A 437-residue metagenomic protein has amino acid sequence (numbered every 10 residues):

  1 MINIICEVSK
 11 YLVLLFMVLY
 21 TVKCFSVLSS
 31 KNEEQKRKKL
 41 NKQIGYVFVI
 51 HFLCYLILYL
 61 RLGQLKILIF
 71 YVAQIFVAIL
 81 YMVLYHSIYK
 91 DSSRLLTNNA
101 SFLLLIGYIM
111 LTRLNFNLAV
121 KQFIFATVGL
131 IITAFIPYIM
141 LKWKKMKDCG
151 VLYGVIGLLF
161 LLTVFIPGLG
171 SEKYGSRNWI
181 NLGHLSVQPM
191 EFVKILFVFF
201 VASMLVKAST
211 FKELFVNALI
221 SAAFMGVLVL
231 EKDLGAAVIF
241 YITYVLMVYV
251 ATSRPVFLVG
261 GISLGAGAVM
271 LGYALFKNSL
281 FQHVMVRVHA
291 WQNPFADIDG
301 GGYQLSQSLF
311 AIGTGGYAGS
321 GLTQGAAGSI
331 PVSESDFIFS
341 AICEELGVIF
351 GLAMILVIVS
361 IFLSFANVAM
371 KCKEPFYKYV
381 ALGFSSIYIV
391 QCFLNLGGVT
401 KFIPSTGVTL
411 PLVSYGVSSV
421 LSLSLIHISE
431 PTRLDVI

Functional and structural regions predicted by a protein language model:
M1-F16: Hydrophobic transmembrane alpha-helical segments in integral membrane proteins
V18-F25, M82-V83, S429: Alpha-helical transmembrane segments
V22-K39: Membrane-interface helix-loop junction between the first two transmembrane segments
Q64-G300, S340-T400: Hydrophobic alpha-helical transmembrane segments of multi-pass inner membrane proteins, especially in bacterial systems
I312-I349, A369: Long extracytoplasmic/lumenal interhelical loops at the membrane interface of multi-pass membrane proteins
V380-I426: Membrane helix-loop boundary segments at the extracytoplasmic
I426-I437: Single conserved hydrophobic/aromatic residue that forms the stacking wall/gate of nucleotide- or nucleobase-binding
